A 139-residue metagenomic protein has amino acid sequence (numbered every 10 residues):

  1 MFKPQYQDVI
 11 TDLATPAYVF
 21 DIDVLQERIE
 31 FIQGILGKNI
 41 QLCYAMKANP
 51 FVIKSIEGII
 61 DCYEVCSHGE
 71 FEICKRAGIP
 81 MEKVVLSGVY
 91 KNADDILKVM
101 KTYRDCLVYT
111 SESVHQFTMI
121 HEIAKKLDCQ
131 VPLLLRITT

Functional and structural regions predicted by a protein language model:
F2-A17: Generic N-terminal amphipathic, Lys/Arg-enriched alpha-helix
L13-I22, L42-Y44: A glycine-/small-polar-enriched, mobile loop at the entrance of the PLP active site in fold-type I
D21-V24, P50-V52: Solvent-exposed, flexible loop/coil residues
L25-R28, I32: Alpha-helical packing segments of well-folded alpha/beta enzyme cores
Q41-T139: Active-site-proximal beta-alpha core segment in soluble small-molecule metabolic enzymes
